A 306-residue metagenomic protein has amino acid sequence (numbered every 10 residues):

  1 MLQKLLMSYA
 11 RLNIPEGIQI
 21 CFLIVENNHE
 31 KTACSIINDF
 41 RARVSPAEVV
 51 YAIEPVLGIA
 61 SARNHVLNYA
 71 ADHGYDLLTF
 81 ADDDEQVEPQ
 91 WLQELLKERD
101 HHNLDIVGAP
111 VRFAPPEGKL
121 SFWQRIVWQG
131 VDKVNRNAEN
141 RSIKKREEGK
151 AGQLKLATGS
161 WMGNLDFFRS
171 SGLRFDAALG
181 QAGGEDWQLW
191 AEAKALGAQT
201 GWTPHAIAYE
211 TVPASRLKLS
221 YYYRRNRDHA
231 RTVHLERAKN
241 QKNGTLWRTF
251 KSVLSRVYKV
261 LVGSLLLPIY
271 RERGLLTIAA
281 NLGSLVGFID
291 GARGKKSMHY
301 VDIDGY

Functional and structural regions predicted by a protein language model:
S8-A52: Acidic donor-binding segment of Leloir-type glycosyltransferases
E54-H73: Glycine-rich, basic loop-to-helix element that forms the pyrophosphate-binding segment of sugar-nucleotide handling
G74-Q86: Short beta-strand-to-loop acidic/aromatic patch adjacent to the donor-nucleotide binding site
Q90-Q124: Conserved donor NDP-sugar-binding/catalytic core segment of glycosyltransferases
V127-Q153: Short, flexible, basic/aromatic active-site loop/helix in glycosyltransferases
T158, G180-A191: Acidic donor-binding loop at a coil-to-helix junction in glycosyltransferase catalytic cores that engages
A177-G180, Q199, T203-S220, T232: Active-site donor/metal-binding and catalytic loop motifs of nucleotide-sugar-dependent glycosylation enzymes
R224-R231, K242-Y306: Non-catalytic, C-terminal membrane-associated alpha-helical segments of glycosyltransferases
